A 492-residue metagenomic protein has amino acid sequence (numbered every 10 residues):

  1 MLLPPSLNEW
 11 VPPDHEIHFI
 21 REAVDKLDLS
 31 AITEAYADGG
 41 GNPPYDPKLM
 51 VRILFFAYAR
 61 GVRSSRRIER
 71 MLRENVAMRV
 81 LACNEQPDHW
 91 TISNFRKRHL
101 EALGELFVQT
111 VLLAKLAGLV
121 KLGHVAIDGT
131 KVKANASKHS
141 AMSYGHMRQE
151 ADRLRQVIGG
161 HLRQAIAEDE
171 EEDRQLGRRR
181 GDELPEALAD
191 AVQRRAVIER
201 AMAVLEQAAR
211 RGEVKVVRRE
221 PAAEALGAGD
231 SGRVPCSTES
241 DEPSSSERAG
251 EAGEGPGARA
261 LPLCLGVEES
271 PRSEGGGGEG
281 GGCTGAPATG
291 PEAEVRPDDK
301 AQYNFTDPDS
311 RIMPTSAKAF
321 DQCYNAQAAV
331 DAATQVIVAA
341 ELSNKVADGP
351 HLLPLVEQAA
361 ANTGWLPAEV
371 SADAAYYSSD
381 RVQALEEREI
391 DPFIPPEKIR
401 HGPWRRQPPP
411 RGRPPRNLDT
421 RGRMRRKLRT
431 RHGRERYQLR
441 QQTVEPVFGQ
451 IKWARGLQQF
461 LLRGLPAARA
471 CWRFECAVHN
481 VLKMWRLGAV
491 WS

Functional and structural regions predicted by a protein language model:
M1-P5: Short, contiguous pre-domain boundary segments
S6, D14-E16, D25-L29, D46 (+5 more regions): Poly-acidic low-complexity segments
S6-V11, R434-E435: Short, charged, low-complexity loops and linkers
E9, Y58-G61: Short, aromatic/basic-rich helix-turn unit that serves as a nucleic-acid recognition element
V11-F55: Basic, short loop/linker segments at the boundary and entry of helix-turn-helix/winged-helix-like folds
L54, G61-E74, E85-S492: Anion-binding and metal-coordination hotspots
M78-C83: Secretory-pathway/luminal and periplasmic proteins that interact with or process carbohydrate-rich
